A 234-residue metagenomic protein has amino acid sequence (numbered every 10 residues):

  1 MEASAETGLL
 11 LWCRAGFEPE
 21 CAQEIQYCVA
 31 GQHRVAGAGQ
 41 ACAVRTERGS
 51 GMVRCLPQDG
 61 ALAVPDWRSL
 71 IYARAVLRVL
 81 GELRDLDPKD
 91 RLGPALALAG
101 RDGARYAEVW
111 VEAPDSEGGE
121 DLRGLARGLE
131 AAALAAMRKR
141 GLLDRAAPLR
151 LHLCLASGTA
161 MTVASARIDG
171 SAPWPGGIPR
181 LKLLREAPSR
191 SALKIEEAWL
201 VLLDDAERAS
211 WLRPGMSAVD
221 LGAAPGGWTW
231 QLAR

Functional and structural regions predicted by a protein language model:
M1-R234: SAM-dependent transferase fold signal centered on methyltransferase-like domains, encompassing both Class I
